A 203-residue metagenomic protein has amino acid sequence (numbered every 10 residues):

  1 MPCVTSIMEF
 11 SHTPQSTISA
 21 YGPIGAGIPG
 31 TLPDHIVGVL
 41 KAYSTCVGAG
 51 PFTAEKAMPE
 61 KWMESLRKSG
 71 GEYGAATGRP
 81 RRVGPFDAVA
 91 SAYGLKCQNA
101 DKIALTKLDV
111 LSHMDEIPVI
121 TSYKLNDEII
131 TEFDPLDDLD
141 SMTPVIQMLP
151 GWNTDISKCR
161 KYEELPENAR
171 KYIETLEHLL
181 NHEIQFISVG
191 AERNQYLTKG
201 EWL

Functional and structural regions predicted by a protein language model:
M1-L203: Non-transmembrane, aqueous-exposed alpha-helical and coiled segments at domain scale
